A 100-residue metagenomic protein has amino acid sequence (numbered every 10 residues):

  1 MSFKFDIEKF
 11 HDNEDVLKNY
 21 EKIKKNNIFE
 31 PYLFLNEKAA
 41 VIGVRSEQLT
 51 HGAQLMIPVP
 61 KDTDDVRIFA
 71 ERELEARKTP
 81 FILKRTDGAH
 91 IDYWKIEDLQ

Functional and structural regions predicted by a protein language model:
M1-Q100: Polar low-complexity intrinsically disordered regions
